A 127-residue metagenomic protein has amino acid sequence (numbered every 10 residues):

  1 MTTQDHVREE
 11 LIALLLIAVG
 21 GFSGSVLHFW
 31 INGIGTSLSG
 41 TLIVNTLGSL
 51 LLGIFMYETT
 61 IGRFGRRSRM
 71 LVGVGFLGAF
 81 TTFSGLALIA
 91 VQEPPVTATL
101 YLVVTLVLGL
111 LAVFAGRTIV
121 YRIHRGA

Functional and structural regions predicted by a protein language model:
M1-A127: Membrane-interface helix-loop junctions in multi-pass transporters/channels
